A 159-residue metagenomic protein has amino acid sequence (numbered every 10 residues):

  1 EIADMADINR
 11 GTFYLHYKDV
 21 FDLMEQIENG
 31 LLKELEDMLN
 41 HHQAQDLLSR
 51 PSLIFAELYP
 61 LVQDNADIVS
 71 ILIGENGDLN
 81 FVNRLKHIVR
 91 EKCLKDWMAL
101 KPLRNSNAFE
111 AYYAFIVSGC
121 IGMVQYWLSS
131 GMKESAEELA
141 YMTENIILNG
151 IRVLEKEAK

Functional and structural regions predicted by a protein language model:
E1-D22: Helix-turn-helix
M5, D22-H42, L53, E57-P60 (+1 more regions): Alpha-helical structural segments
Q26, G30, H87, E91 (+4 more regions): Short, residue-level hotspots on alpha-helical faces of the histone-fold and other alpha-helical interaction modules
I27, E34-M38, N65, V69 (+3 more regions): A short secondary-structure junction motif
E34-H42, G119-S130: Solvent-exposed, amphipathic alpha-helical segments
L48-Q63, D67, A114, S118 (+2 more regions): Amphipathic alpha-helical segments that line or abut small-molecule/effector binding pockets and mediate allosteric
N76-P102, N107-I121: Amphipathic alpha-helical packing segments from all-alpha helical-bundle domains
S118, Y126-K159: C-terminal peripheral helix-coil segments that are non-catalytic and often amphipathic
